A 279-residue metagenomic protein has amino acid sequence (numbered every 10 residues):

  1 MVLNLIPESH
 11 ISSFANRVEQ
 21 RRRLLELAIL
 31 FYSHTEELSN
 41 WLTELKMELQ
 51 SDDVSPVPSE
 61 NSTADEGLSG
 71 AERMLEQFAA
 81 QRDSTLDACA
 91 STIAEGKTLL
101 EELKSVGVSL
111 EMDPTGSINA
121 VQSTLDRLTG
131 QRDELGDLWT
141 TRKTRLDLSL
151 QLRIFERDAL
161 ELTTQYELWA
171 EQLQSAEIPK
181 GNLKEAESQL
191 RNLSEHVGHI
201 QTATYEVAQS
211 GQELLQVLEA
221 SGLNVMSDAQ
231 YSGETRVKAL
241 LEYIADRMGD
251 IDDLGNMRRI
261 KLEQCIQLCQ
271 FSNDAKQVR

Functional and structural regions predicted by a protein language model:
M1-R279: Extended alpha-helical rod segments
